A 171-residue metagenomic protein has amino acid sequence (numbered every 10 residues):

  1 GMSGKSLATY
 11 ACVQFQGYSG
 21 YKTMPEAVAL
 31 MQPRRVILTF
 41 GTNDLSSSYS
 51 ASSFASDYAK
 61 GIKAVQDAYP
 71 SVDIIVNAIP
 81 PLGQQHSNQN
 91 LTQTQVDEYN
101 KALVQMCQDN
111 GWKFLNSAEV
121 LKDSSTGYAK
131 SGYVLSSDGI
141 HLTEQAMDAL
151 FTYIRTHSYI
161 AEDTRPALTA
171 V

Functional and structural regions predicted by a protein language model:
G1-S56: Conserved SGNH/GDSL esterase-like catalytic core that processes O-acyl groups on lipids and polysaccharides
Y21-P25, G61, N100: A generic local structural motif
M24-A27, M31, N43-L45, A64 (+3 more regions): Extracellular glycan-modifying ectodomains
A29, G41, S50, A59 (+3 more regions): Sec-exported extracytoplasmic/periplasmic mature domains
M31-V36, Y69-I74, D109-K113: Loop/turn elements at helix/coil->beta-strand transitions in domains of secreted/extracellular proteins
I37-L45, A64-E98, E119: Active-site segments of SGNH/GDSL-like serine hydrolases that catalyze O-acetyl group transfer/hydrolysis on lipids
A51-G61, Q95-Y99: Charged helix-capping and loop-helix junction motifs
P80-T169: Catalytic His-Asp segment of secreted/periplasmic serine-dependent ester chemistry enzymes
